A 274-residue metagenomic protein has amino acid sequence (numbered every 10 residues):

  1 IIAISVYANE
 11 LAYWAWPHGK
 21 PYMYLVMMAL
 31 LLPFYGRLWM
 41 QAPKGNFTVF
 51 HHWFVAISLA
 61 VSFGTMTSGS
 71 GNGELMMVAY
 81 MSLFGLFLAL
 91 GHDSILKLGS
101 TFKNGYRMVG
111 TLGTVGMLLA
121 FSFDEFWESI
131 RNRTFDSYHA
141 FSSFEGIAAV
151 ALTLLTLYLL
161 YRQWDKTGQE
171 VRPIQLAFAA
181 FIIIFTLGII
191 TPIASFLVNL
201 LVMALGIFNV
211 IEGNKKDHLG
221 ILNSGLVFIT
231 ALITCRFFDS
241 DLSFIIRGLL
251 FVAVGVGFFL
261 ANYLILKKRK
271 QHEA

Functional and structural regions predicted by a protein language model:
I1-A151, W164, F185-V198, T234-Q271: Extended, compositionally biased regions that are outside compact catalytic cores
Y80-L88, L205, L219-C235: Hydrophobic alpha-helical membrane segments
A149-D217: C-terminal structural cap/anchor segments
F208-K215, I221-L226, L260: Amphipathic alpha-helical packing elements
N209-G213, L232-D239: Short basic/hydrophobic patches in alpha-helices and adjacent helix-turn junctions that form amphipathic surface motifs
